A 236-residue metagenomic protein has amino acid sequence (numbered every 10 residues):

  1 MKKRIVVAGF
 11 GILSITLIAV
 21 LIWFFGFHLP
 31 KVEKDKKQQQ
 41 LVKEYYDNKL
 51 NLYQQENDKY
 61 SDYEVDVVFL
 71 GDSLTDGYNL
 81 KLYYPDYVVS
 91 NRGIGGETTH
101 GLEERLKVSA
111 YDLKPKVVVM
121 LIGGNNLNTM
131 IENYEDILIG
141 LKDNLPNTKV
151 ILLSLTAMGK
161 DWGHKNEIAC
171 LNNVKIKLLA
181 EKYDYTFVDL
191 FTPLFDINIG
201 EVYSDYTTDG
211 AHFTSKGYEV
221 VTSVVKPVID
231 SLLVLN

Functional and structural regions predicted by a protein language model:
M1-V68, L80, E219, D230-N236: N-terminal secretory targeting modules
K34-D136, D161: Conserved SGNH/GDSL esterase-like catalytic core that processes O-acyl groups on lipids and polysaccharides
L70-D72, L153, V188: Active-site flanking residues adjacent to catalytic metal/cofactor-binding acidic residues
A110, L138-D143, L233: N-terminal cationic-hydrophobic initiation segments that often serve targeting/anchoring roles
L121, L153-S154: Alpha/beta-hydrolase-fold catalytic nucleophile elbow
M130-L138, N166-N173: Charged helix-capping and loop-helix junction motifs
L145-K149: A short helix->loop->beta-strand "cap" motif at the edges of active sites that frequently abuts
G159-N236: Catalytic His-Asp segment of secreted/periplasmic serine-dependent ester chemistry enzymes
